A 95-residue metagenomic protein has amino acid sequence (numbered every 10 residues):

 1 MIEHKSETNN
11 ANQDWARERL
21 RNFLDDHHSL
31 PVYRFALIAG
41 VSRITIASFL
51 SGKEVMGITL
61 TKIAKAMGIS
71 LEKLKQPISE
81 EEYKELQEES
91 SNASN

Functional and structural regions predicted by a protein language model:
M1-N10, S48, K65, K75-N95: Short, charged recognition helix plus adjacent turn of helix-turn-helix-like nucleic-acid-binding domains
M1-R34: A short, Lys/Arg-rich alpha-helix, primarily the initiator
P31, M56-T59, S70: Residues that mark the N-terminal boundary/hinge immediately upstream of a DNA-recognition element
Y33, I44-A47, E72: Key DNA-contact positions within bacterial/archaeal DNA-binding proteins
R34-A36, I63: Short alpha-helical "recognition helix" segments of helix-turn-helix
G40-V55: Recognition helix of helix-turn-helix/homeodomain-like DNA-binding domains that insert into the DNA major groove
G52-K65: Short, basic-rich loop-to-helix N-cap that marks the start of a DNA-contacting helix
